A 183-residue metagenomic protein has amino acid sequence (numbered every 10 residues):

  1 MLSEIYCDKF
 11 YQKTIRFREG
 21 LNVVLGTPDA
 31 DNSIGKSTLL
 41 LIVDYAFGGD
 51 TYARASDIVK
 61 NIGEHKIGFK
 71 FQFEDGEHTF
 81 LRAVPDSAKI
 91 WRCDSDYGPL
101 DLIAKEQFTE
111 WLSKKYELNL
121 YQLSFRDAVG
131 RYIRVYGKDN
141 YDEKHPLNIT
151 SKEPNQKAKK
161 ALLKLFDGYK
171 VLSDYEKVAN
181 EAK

Functional and structural regions predicted by a protein language model:
M1-G76: Extreme N-terminal "head/tail" segments of very large remodeling/mechanoenzyme assemblies
L2-I5, L21-V24, L39-F47, F80 (+4 more regions): Generic hydrophobic secondary-structure signal
T51-S56, E77-L81, V171-K177: Short, solvent-exposed secondary-structure capping/transition elements
F69-K70, E74-R92: Gly/Lys-enriched N-terminal cap/neck module of very large, oligomeric protein machines
V84-A88, C93-A182: Extended, charged alpha-helical "arm/stalk" segments used for dimerization and assembly in large NTPase-driven machines
